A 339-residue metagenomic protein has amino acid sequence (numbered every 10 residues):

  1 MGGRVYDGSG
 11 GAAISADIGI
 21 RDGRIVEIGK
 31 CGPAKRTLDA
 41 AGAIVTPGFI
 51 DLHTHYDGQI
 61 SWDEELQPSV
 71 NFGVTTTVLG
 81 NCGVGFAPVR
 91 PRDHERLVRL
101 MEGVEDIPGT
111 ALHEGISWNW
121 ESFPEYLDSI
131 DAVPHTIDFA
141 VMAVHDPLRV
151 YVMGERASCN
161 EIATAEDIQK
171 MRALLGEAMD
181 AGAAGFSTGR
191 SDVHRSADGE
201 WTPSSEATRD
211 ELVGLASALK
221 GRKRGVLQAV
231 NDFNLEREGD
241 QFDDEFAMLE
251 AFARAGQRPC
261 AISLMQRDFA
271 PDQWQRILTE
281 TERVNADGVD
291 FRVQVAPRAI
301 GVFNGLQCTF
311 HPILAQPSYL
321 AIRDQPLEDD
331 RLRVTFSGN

Functional and structural regions predicted by a protein language model:
G3, G23, G42, H53 (+4 more regions): Divalent metal-coordination and catalytic microenvironments
V5-G48: Histidine-rich, glycine-flanked metal-binding segment
T37-D39, F49, V141, D290-R292: Conserved beta-strand scaffold positions in the cores of enzyme catalytic domains, especially in NTP/NDP-utilizing
V45-P68: Di-metal (Zn2+ and/or Mg2+/Mn2+) metal-binding site signature of metallo-dependent hydrolases with the MBL/beta-CASP
H55-G58, C82-G85, F233-N234, Q266-D268: Acidic, glycine-rich active-site loops and adjacent beta-strand->loop/helix elements that engage anionic groups
W62-G185, R222: Divalent-metal coordination cores built from histidine and acidic residues
Y126-I130, H135-T136, M142-V152, C159-D167 (+4 more regions): Active-site neighborhoods of metal-dependent hydrolases
